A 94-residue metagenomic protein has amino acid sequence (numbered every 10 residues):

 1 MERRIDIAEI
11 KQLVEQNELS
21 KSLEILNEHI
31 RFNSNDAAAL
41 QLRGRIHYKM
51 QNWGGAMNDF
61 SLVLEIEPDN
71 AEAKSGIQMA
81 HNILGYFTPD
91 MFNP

Functional and structural regions predicted by a protein language model:
E2-R3, A37-A38, A71-E72: Helix-start (N-cap) detector for alpha-helical repeat units in TPR-like alpha-solenoids, especially tetratricopeptide
E28-R31, L64-E65: Conserved structural position within tetratricopeptide repeats
